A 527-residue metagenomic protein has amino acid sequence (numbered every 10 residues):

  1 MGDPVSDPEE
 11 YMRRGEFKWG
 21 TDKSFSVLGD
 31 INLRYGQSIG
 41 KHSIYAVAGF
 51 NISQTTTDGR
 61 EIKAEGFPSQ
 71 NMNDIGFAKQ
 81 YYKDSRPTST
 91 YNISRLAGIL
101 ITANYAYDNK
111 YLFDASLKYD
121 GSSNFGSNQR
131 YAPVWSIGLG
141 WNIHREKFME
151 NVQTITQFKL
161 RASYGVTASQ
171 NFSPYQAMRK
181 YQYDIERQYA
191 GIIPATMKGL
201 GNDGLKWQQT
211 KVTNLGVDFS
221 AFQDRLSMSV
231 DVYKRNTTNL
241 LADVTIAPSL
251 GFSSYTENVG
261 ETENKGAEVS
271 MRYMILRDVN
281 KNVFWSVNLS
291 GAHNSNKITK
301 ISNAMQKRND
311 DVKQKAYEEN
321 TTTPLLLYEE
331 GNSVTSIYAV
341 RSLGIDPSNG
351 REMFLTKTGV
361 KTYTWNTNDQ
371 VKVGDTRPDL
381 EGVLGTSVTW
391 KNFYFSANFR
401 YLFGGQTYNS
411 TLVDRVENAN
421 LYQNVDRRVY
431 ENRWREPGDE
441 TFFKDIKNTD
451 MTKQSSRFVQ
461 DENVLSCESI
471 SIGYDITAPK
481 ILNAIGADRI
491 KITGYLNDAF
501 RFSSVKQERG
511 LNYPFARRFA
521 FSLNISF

Functional and structural regions predicted by a protein language model:
M1, Y11-L325, Q454-F527: Extracellular/periplasmic, surface-exposed regions of secreted and cell-surface proteins
G2-E16, M72-S94, I185-K198, K315-D375 (+1 more regions): Flexible glycine-rich, low-complexity coil/linker segments exposed to the extracellular/periplasmic environment
S122, P347, L402-I490, L496: Extracytoplasmic gating/loop element in the C-terminal half of outer-membrane beta-barrel translocons and assembly
G260-P378, T389, L402-G405, N409-T411: Gram-negative outer-membrane beta-barrel transporters
